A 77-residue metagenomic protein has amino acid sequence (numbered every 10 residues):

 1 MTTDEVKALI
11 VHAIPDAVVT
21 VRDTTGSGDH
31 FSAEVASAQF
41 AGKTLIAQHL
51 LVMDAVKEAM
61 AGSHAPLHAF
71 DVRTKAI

Functional and structural regions predicted by a protein language model:
M1-E5, A38-K43: A generic short-segment signal for beta-strand/edge and adjacent turn/coil regions
M1-T3, G28-H30, A69: Charged, low-complexity, helix/coiled-coil-prone segments
M1-V18: N-proximal, solvent-exposed amphipathic alpha-helical segments enriched in charged/polar residues
D16-S32: Short edge beta-strands and adjacent turn/loop segments
E34-A36: Short hydrophobic/aromatic beta-strand micro-patches that form the beta-sheet surface supporting nucleotide- or nucleic
A41, I46-I77: C-terminal structural segments of small proteins and small subunits
